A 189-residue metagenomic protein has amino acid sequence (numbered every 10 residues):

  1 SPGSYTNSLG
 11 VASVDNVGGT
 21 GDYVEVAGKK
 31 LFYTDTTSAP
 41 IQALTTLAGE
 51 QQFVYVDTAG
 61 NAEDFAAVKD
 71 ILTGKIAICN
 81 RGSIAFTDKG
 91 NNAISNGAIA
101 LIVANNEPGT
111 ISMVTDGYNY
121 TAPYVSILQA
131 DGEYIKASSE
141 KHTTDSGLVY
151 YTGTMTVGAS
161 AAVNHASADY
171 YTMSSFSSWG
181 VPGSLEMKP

Functional and structural regions predicted by a protein language model:
S1-P189: Structured lumen-facing ectodomains of secretory-pathway proteins
